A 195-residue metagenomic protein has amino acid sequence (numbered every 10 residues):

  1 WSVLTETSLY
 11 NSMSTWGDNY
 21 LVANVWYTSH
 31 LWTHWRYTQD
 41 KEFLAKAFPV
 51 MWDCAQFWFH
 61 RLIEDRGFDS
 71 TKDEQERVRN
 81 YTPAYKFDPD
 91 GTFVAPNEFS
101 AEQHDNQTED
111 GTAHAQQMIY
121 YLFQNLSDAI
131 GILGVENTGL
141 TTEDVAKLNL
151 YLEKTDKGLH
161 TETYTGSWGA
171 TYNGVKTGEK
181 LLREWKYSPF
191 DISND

Functional and structural regions predicted by a protein language model:
W1-V22, W32-T33, T38, E42 (+2 more regions): Catalytic cores of extracellular degradative/oxidative enzymes
W1-V3, W26, F93-N97: Structural recognition of the beta-strand scaffold that forms the well-ordered cores of secreted hydrolase catalytic
T7-W16, Y20-Y37, K41, A45 (+1 more regions): Active-site core of glycosidic bond-cleaving carbohydrate-active enzymes
V50-R66, L152-T163: Long, well-ordered core segments of solenoidal/helical folds
D53, F57-I132: Acidic/histidine-rich catalytic neighborhood
